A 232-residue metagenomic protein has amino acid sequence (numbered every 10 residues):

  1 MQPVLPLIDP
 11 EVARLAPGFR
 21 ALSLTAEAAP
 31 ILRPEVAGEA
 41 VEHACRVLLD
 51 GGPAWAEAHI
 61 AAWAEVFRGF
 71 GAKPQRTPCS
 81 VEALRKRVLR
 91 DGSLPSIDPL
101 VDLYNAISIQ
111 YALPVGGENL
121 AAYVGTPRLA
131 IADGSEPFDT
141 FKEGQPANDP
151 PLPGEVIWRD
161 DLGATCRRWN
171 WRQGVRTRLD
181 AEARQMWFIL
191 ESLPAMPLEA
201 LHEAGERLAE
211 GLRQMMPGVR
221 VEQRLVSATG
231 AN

Functional and structural regions predicted by a protein language model:
M1-N232: Charge-biased, low-complexity intrinsically disordered regions
